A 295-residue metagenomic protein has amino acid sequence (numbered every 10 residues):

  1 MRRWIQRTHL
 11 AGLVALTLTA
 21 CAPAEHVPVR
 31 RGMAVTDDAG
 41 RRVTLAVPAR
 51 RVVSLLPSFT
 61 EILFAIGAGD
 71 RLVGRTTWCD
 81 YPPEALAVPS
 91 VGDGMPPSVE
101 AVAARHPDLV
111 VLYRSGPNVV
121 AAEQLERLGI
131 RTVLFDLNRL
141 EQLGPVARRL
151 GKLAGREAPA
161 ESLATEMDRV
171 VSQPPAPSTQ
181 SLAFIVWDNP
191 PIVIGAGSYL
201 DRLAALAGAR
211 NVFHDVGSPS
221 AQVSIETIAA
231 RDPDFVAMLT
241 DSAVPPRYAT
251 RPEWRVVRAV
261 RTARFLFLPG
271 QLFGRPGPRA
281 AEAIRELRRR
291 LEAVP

Functional and structural regions predicted by a protein language model:
M1-G12: Bacterial N-terminal signal peptides that target proteins for export
T19-A20: C-terminal motif of bacterial Sec signal peptides marking the signal peptidase cleavage site
G32, R42, D108-L109, Y113 (+4 more regions): Extracytoplasmic substrate-binding proteins
G32, R50-G116, V212: A short, structured surface patch at a secondary-structure boundary
V52, S58-I62, W78-Y81, P96 (+6 more regions): Solvent-exposed loop/turn segments at secondary-structure junctions within structured extracellular/periplasmic domains
T76, A196-S220, L266-F267: His/Asp/Glu-enriched short active-site or ligand-binding loop at hydrolase and phosphoryl-transfer sites
V99-H106, L128, V223-D232: Short helices/loops that flank or line small-molecule/ion binding pockets
G116-R127, A230, F235-E253: A ligand-binding cleft/hinge motif common to bilobed small-molecule-binding domains
